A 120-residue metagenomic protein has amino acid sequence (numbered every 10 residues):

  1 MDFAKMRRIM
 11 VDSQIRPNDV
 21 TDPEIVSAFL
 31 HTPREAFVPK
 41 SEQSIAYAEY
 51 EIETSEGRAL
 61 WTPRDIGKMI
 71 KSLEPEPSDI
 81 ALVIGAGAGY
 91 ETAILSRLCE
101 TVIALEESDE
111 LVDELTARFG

Functional and structural regions predicted by a protein language model:
M1-S41: N-terminal auxiliary segments of SAM/dcSAM-dependent transferases
R7, T62, E91: Hydrophobic (often cysteine-bearing) scaffold residues that line and stabilize catalytic clefts of nucleotide/cofactor
I9, K68, E114: Alpha-helical scaffold segments in soluble metabolic enzymes
Q14-I15, I70, F119: Hydrophobic alpha-helix position signal
D19-V20, E35-E42, A46, E51-I70 (+1 more regions): Conserved SAM-binding loop and adjacent beta-strand
E24-I25, D65, L111: Single-residue recognition of alpha-helix capping/boundary positions
E74-G120: Conserved nucleotide-cofactor-binding alpha/beta core module
